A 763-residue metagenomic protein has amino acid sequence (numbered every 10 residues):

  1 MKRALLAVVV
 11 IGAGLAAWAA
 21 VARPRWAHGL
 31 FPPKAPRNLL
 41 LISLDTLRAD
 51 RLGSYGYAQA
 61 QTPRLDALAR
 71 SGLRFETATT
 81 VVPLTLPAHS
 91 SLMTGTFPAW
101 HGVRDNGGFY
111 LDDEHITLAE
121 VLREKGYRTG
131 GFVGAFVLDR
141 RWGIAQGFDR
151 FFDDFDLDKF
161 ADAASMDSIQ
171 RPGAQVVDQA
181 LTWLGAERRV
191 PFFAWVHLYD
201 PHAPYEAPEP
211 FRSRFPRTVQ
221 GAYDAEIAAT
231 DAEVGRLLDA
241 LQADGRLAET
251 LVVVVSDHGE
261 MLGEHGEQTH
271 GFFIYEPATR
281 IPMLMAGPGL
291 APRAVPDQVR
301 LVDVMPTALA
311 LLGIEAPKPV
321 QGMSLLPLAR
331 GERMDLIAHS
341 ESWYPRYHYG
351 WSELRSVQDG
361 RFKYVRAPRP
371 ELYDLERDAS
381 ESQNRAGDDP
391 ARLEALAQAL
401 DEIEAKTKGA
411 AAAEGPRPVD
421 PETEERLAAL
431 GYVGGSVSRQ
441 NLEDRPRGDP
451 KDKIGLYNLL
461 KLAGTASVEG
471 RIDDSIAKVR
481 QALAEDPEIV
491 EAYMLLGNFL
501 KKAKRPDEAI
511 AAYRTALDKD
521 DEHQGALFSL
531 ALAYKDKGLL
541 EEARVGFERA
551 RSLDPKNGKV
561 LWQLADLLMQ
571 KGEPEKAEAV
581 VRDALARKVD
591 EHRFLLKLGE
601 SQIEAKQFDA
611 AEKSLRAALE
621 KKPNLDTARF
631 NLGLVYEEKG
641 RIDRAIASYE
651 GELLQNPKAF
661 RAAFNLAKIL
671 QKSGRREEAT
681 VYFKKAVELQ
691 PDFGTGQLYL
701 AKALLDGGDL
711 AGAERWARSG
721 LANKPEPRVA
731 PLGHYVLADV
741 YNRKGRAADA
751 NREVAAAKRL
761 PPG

Functional and structural regions predicted by a protein language model:
K2-R514, D518-L539, V545, K556-K559 (+10 more regions): Catalytic domains that recognize anionic headgroups
Y457, E491, G525, K559 (+5 more regions): Start-of-helix register in tetratricopeptide repeats
A482, T515-A516, R549-A550, D583-A584 (+5 more regions): Canonical positions in the second alpha-helix
E485, K519, L553, R587 (+5 more regions): Structural marker of alpha-solenoid helical repeat scaffolds
R728-G763: Terminal, low-structured helical/coil segments at or just beyond the last alpha-helical repeat
